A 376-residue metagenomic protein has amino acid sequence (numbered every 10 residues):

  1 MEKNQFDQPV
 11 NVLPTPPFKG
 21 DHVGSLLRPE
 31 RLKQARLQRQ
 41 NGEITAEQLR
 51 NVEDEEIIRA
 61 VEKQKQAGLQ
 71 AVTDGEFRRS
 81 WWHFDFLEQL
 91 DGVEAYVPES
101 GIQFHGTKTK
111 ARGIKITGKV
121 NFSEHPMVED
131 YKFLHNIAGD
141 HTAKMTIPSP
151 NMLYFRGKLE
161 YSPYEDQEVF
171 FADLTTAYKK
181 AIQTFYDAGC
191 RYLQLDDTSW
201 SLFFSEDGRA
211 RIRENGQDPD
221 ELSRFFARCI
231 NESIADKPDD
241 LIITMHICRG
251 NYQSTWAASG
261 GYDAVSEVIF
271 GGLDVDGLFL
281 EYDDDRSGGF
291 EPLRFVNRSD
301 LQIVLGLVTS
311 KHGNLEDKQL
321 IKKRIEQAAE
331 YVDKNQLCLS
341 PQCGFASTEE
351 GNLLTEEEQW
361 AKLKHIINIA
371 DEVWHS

Functional and structural regions predicted by a protein language model:
M1-S376: Domain-level signal for soluble alpha/beta catalytic cores
